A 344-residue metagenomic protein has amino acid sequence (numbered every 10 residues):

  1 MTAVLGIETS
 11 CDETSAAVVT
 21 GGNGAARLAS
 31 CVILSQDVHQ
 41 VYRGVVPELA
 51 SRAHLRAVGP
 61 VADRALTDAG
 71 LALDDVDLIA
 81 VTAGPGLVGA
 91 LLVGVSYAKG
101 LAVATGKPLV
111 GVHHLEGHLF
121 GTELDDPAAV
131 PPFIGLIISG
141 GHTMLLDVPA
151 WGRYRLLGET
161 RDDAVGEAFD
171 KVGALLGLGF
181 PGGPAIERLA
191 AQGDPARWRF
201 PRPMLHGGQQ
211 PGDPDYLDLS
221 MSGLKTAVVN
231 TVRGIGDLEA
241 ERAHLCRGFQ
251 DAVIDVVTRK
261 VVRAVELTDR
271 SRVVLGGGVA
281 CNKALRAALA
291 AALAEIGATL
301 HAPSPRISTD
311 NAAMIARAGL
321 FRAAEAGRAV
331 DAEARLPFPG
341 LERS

Functional and structural regions predicted by a protein language model:
M1-T2, G111-I134, A318: Conserved phosphate-binding catalytic cores of ATP/NTP-utilizing and phosphoryl-transfer enzymes
T2, T9-S10, A17-V19, S30-C31 (+4 more regions): A short helix-loop
T2-P85, H114, H118: N-terminal beta-alpha supersecondary unit
A69-D75, S96-E123: Nucleotide and nucleotide-moiety/phosphate-recognizing core
A72, R188-V273, N282-I296, A323-A326 (+1 more regions): A contiguous, well-structured pocket-lining segment that forms one wall/lid of small-molecule binding clefts in soluble
V81-G84, L101, S139, V274-N282: Glycine-rich beta-strand-to-loop/alpha-helix junction loops that act as flexible
G111-V112, A290-I315: Conserved phosphate-binding/catalytic loops in two-lobed NTP-binding clefts
H118, P303-E342: Glycine-rich phosphate-binding/hydrolytic loop that grips phosphoryl groups
